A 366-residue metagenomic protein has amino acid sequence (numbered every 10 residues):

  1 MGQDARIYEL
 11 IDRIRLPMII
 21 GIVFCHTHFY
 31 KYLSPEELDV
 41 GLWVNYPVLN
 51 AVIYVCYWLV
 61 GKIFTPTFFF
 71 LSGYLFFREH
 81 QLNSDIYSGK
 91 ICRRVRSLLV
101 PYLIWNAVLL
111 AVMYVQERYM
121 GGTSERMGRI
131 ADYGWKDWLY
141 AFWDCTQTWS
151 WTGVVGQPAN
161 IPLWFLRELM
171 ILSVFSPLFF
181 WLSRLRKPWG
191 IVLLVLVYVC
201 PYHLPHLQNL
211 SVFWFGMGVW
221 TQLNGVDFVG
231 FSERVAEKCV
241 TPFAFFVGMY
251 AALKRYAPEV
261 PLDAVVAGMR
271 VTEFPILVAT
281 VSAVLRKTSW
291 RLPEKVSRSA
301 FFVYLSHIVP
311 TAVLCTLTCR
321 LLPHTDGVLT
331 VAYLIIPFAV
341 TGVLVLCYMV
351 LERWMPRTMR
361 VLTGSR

Functional and structural regions predicted by a protein language model:
M1-I11, E37-P47, R184, N209-W220 (+2 more regions): Hydrophobic alpha-helical transmembrane segments
M1-V195, K295, L321-R366: Membrane-cytosol interface segments of multi-pass membrane proteins, especially ER/Golgi lipid-handling enzymes
I20-T27, V192-H206, T241-Y256, V309: Aromatic-anchored segments of alpha-helical transmembrane domains
I53-P66, V154-E168, V199-M217, A236 (+1 more regions): Interfacial loop-to-helix transition and helix-capping segments at the boundaries of transmembrane helices
K90, S173, L207, V212-F213 (+2 more regions): Short, well-structured alpha-helical interface segments that form or flank functional binding sites
F175-V226: Loop-centered beta-sheet repeat module
F213-F302, V309-L317, D326-Y333: Alpha-helical transmembrane segments and terminal signal-anchor/GPI-anchor hydrophobic tails, characterized by long
H307-P310, V343-L344: Discrete transmembrane alpha-helix packing/kink hotspots characteristic of Major Facilitator Superfamily-like secondary
